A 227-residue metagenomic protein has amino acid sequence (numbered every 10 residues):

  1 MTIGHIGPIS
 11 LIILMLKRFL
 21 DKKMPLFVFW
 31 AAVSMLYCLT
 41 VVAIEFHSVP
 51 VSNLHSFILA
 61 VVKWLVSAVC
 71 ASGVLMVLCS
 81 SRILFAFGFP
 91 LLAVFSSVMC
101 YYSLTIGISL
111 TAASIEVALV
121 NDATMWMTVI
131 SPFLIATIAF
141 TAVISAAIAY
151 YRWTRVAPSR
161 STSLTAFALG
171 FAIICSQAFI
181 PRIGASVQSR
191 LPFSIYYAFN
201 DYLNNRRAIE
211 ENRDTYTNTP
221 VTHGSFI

Functional and structural regions predicted by a protein language model:
T2-L191: Transmembrane and membrane-interface helices of multi-pass, inner-membrane envelope-modifying transferases
F179-I227: Membrane-interface segments at or immediately adjacent to transmembrane helices that form the boundary between
